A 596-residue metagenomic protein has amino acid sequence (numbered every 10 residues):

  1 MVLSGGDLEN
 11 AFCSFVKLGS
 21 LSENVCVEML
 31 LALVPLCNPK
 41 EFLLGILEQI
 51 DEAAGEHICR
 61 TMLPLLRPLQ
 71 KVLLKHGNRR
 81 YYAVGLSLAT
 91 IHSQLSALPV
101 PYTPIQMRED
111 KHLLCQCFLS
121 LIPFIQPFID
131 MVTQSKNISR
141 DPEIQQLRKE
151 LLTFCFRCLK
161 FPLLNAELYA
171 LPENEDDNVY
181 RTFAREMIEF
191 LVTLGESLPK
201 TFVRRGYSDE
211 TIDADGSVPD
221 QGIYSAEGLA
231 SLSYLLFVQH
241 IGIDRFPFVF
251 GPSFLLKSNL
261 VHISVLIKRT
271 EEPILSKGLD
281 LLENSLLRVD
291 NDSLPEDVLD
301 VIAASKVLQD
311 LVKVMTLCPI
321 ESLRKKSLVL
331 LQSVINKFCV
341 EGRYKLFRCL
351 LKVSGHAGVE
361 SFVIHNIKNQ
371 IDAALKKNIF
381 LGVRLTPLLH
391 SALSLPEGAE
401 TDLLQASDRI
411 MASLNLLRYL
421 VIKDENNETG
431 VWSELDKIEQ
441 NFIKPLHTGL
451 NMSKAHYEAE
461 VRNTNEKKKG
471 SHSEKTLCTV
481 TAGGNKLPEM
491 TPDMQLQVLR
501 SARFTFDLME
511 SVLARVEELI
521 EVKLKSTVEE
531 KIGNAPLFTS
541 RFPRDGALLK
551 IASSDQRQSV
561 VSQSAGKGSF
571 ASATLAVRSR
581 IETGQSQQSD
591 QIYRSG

Functional and structural regions predicted by a protein language model:
M1-A170: Long amphipathic alpha-helical scaffold regions
L3-G5, G19, D176-K345, C349-V353 (+6 more regions): Alpha-solenoid helical repeat scaffolds
L8-F15, N24-L33, L43-I46, R60-V72 (+7 more regions): Amphipathic alpha-helical elements of HEAT/ARM-like alpha-solenoid repeat scaffolds that form extended
E143-L147, Y457-N465, T574, I581: Long, compositionally biased, charged low-complexity segments
T505-G596: Extreme C-terminal disordered tails of eukaryotic proteins encode short linear targeting/docking signals used
